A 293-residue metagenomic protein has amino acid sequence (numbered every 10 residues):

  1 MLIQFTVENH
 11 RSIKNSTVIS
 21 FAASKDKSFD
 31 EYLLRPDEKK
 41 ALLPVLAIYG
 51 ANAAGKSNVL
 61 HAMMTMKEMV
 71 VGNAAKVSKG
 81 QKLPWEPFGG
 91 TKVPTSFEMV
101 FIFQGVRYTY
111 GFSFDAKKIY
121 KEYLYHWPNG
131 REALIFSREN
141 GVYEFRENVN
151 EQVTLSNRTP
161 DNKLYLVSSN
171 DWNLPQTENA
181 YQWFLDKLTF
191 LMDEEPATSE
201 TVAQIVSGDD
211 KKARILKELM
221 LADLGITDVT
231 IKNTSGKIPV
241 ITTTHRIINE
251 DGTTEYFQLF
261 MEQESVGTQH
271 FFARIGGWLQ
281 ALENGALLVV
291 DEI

Functional and structural regions predicted by a protein language model:
M1-T65: Pre-Walker A-like glycine/lysine-rich segment at the N-terminus of P-loop NTPase domains
M1-V7, E218-T227, I248: N-terminal accessory segments
V7, F97-I102, T243-H245: Short beta-strand segments that buttress and anchor functional surface loops
K14-S16, R107-T109, R131-A133, T254-L259: Short, mixed charged/polar active-site loops that provide acid/base catalysis or chelate metal/phosphate cofactors
S20-K25, S113-K118, E139-V142, M261-V266: A short, sequence-level motif marking secondary-structure junctions
P36-A47, A51, L60-I119: Conserved P-loop NTP-binding catalytic core
V45-Y49, T234-I293: Conserved ABC ATPase signature
T109-S235: Electropositive, glycine-dotted interaction segments that contact anionic polymers or phosphate-rich ligands
